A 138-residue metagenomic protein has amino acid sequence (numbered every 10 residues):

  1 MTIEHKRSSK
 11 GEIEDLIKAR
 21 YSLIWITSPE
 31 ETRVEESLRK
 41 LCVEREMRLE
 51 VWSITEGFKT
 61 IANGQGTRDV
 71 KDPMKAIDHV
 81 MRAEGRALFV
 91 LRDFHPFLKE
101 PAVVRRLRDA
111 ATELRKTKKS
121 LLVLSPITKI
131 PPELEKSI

Functional and structural regions predicted by a protein language model:
T2-I138: ATP/nucleotide-binding catalytic cores
